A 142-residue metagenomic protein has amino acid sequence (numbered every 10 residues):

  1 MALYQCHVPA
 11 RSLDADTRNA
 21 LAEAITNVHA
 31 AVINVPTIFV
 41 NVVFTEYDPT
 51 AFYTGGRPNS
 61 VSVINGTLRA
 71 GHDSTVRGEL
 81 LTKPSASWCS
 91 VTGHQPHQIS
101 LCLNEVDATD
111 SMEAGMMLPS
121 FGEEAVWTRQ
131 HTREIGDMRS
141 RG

Functional and structural regions predicted by a protein language model:
M1-G142: A domain-level signal for the structural core that forms small-molecule/cofactor-binding pockets and catalytic centers
